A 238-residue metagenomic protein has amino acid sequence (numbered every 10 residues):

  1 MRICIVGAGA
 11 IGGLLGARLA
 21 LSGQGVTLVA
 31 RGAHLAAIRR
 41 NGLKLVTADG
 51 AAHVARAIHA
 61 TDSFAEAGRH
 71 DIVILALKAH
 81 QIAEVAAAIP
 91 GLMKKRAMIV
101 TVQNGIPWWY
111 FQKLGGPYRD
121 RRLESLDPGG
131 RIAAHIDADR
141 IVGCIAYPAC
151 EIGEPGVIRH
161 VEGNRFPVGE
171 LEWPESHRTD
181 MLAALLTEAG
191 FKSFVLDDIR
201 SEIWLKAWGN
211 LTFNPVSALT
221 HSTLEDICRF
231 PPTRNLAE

Functional and structural regions predicted by a protein language model:
M1-A48: NAD(P)+-binding Rossmann beta1-loop-alpha1 motif at the extreme N-terminus of oxidoreductases
K44-T47, G116-R119, I158-E162, L211-F213: Short, hinge-like loop/turn segments at secondary-structure boundaries
A48-A51, L171: Active-site-adjacent segment of FAD-dependent monooxygenases/related oxidoreductases
H53-G153: Rossmann-like NAD(P)(H) cofactor-binding subdomain of soluble oxidoreductases
L92, A133-K206, L211-T212, A218-E238: Internal alpha-helical scaffold of NAD(P)-dependent oxidoreductase catalytic cores
